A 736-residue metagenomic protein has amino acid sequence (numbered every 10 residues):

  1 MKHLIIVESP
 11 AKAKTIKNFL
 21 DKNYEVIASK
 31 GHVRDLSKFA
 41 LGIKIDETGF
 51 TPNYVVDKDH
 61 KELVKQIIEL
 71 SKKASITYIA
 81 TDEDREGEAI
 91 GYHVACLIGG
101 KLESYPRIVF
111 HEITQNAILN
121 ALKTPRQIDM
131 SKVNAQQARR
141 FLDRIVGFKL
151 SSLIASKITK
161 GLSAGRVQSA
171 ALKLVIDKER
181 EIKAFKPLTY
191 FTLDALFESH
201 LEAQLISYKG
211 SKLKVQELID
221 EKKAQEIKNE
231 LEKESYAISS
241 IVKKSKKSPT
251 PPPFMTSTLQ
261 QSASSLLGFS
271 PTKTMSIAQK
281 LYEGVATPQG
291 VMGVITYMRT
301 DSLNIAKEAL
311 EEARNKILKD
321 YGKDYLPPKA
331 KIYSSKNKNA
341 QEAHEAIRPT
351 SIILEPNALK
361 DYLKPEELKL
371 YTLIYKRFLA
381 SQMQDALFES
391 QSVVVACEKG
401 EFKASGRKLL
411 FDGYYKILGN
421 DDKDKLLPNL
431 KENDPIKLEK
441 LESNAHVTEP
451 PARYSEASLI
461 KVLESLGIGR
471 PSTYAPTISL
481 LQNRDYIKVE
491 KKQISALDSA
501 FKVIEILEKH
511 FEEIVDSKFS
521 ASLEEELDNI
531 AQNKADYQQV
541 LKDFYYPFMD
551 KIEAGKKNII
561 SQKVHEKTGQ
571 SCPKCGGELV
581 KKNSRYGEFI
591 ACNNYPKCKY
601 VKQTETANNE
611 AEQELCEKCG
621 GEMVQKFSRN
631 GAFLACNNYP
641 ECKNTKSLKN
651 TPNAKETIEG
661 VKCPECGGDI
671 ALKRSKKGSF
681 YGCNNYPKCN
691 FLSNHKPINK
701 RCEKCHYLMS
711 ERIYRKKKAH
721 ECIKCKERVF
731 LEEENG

Functional and structural regions predicted by a protein language model:
M1, D82-E83, T159-S163, K243-P252 (+2 more regions): Conserved short loop/turn motifs at secondary-structure junctions
M1-R140, K149, L218, K423: Intrinsically disordered, low-complexity regulatory segments
K2-L4, T15, K22-Y24, L97 (+5 more regions): Basic, low-complexity terminal or inter-domain segments flanking catalytic cores
A117-F197: C-terminal or mid-to-C-terminal helical accessory/interaction module adjacent to the motor/catalytic core
K214-P252, D434: Metal- or metallocofactor-binding catalytic centers and their adjacent structured scaffolds across diverse enzyme
I241, T250-A263, Q289-M298, P450-V462: Short acidic, hydrophobic short linear motifs in intrinsically disordered regions
M275-Q279, I478-S479: Short, hydrophobic-biased segments on the C-terminal half of alpha helices that form "recognition helices"
Y282-T296, R484-K492: A short, conserved structural fragment
